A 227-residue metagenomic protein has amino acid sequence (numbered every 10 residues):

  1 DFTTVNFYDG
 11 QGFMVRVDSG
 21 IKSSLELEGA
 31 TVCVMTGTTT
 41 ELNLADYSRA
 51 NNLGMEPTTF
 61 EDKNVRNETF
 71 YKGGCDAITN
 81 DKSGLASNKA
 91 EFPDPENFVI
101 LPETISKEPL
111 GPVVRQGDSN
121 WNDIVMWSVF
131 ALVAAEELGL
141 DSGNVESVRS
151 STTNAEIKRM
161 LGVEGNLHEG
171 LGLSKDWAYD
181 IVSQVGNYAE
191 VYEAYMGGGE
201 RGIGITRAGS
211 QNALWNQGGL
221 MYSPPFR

Functional and structural regions predicted by a protein language model:
D1, N43-A50, N64, T69-I100: A ligand-binding cleft/hinge motif common to bilobed small-molecule-binding domains
D1, Y8-G10, L27-G29, T39 (+3 more regions): Extracytoplasmic
V5-D18, K89-V129: Periplasmic-binding protein-like
D9-E68: Bilobed "Venus flytrap"/periplasmic-binding protein-like clamshell domains and structurally analogous long
S19-I21, C33, G37-L42, K63-V65 (+4 more regions): Solvent-exposed loop/turn segments at secondary-structure junctions within structured extracellular/periplasmic domains
L27, T69-Y71, P112, S128: Hydrophobic residues within well-ordered alpha-helices
P57-T59, P102, G139-V145: Surface-exposed patches in mature extracellular/periplasmic domains of secreted proteins
M126, F130-R227: N-terminal hydrophobic or amphipathic helices and topogenic motifs
